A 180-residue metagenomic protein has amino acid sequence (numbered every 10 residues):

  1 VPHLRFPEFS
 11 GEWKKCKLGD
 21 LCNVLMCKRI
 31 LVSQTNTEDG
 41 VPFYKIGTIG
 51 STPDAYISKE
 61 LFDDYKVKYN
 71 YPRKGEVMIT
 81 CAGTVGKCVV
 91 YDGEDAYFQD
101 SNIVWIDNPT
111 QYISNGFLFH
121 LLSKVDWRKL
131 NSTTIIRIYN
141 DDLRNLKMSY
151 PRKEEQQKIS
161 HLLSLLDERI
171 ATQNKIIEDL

Functional and structural regions predicted by a protein language model:
V1-K14, D142-K147, P151-L180: Amphipathic alpha-helical segments with low aromatic content
H3-K28, S51: Non-catalytic DNA-recognition/assembly elements of restriction-modification systems
L4, C16-G19, G47, S101 (+2 more regions): Structural detector for helix-capping/boundary residues
G19-C22, V32-D63, R73: DNA target-recognition patches
V32, C81, Y97-V104, S132-E154: A short glycine-rich beta-alpha junction/loop motif
K45-I46, Y56, F62-S123, Y139: A short beta-sheet element
